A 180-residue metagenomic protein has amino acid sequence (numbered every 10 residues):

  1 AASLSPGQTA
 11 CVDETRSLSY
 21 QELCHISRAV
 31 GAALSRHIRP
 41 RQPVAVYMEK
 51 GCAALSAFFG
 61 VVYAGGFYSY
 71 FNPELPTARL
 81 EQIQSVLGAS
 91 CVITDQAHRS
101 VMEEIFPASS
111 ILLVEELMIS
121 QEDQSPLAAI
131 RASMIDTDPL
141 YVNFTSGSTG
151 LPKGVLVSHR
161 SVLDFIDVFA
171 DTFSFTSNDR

Functional and structural regions predicted by a protein language model:
A1-L163, F173-S174: Carrier-protein-dependent adenylate-forming modules in NRPS/ANL systems
S177-R180: Short, intrinsically disordered, charge-balanced linker/junction segments flanking boundaries in proteins
